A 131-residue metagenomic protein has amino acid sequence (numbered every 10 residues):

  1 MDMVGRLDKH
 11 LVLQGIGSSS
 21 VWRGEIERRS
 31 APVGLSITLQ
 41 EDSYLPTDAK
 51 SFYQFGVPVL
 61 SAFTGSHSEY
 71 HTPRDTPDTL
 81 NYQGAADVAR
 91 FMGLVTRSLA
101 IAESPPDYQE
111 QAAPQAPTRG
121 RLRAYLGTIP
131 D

Functional and structural regions predicted by a protein language model:
M1-H67, N81-A85: Metal-dependent peptidase/peptidase-like ectodomains
V4-G5, A102, G127: Glycine-centered flexibility motif
H10, H67, H71, R123-Y125: Histidine (H) residue identity feature
S68-A112: His/Asp/Glu-rich mid-to-C-terminal helical/loop segments that flank catalytic regions of hydrolases
P106-D131: PDZ/PDZ-like peptide-tail recognition elements
